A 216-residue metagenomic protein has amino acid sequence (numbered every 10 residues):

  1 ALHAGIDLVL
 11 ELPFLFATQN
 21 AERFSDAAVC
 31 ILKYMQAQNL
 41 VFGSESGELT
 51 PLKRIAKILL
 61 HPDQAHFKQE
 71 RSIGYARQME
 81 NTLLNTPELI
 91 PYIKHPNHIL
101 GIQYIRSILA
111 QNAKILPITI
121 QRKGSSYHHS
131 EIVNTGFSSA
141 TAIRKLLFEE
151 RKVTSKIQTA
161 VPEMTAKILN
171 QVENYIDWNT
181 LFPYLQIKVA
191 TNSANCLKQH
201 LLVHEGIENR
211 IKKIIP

Functional and structural regions predicted by a protein language model:
L2-H3, I105: Histidine-anchored nucleotide/phosphate-binding helix
L8-P216: Active-site cores that bind ATP or allylic diphosphates and position pyrophosphate for catalysis
